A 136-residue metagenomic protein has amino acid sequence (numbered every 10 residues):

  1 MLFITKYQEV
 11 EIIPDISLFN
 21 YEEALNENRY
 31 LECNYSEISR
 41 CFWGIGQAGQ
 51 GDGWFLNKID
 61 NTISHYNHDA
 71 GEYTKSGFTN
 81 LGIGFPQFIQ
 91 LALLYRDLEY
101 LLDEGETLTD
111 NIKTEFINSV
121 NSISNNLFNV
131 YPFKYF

Functional and structural regions predicted by a protein language model:
M1-S64, Y100, L108, I117-F136: A surface-exposed partner-binding patch
S64-L101: Compact, glycine/acidic-enriched structural inserts
K113: Catalytic cores of secreted/periplasmic lytic hydrolases that degrade extracellular macromolecules
